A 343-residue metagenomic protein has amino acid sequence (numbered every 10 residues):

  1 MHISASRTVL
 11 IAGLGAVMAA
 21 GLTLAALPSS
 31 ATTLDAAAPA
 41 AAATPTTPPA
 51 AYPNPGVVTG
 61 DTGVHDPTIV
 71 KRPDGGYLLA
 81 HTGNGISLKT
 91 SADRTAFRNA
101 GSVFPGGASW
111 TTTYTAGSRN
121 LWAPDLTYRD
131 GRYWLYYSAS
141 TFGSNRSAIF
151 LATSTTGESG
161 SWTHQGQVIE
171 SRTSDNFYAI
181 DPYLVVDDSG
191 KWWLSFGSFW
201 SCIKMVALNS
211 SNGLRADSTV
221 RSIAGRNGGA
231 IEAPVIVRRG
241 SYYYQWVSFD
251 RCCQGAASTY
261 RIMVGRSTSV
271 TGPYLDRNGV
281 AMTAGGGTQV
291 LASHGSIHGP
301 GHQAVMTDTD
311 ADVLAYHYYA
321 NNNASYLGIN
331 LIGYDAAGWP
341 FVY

Functional and structural regions predicted by a protein language model:
M1-A16: N-terminal export and membrane-targeting signals
H2, G21-T47: C-terminal region of N-terminal signal peptides and the immediate post-cleavage residues of exported proteins
A5-R7, S30-A31, T155: Compositionally biased regions
A12-A16, A31, S241: N-terminal trafficking/processing presequences and adjacent post-cleavage segments of proteins routed to secretion
V17-A19, A25, V305: Intrinsically disordered, low-complexity, compositionally biased regions/tails
A38-Y343: Carbohydrate-active catalytic/glycan-binding domains of CAZyme proteins, especially the secreted or lumenal ectodomains
